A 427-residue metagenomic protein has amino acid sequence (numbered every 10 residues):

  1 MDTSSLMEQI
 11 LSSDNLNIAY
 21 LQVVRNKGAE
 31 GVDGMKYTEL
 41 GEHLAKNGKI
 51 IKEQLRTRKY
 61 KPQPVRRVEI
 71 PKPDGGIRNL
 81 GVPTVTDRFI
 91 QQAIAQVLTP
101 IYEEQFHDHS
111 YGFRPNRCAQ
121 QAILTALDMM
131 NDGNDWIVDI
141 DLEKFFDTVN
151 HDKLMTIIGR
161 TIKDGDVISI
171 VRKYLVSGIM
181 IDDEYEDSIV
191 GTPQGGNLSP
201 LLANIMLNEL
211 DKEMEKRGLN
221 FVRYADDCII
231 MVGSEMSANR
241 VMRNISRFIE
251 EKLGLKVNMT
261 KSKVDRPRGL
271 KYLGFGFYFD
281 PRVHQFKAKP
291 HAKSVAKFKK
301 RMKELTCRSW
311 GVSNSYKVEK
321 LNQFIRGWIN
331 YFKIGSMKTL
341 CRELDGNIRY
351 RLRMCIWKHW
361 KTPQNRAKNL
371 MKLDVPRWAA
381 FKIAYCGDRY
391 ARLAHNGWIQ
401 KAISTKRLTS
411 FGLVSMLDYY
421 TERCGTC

Functional and structural regions predicted by a protein language model:
M1-A45, K49: Non-catalytic, polymerase-adjacent accessory regions of viral genome-replication enzymes
E30, G34-D74: Phosphate/adenylate-binding "loop-and-lid" substructures adjacent to NTP/NAD/dNTP-binding pockets in NTP-dependent
Q54-E69, P73, D108-R117, Q121-K271: Conserved polymerase palm-domain catalytic core
P64-V68, P73, L175, S315-F332: Core structural elements
Q91-Q92, Q96-H109: Electropositive, glycine- and tryptophan-enriched low-complexity nucleic-acid-binding patches
V176, K252-K320, F324-R326: A conserved non-catalytic segment of reverse transcriptases and RNA-directed RNA polymerases corresponding to the late
K317-P363, A367, M371: Non-catalytic, peripheral interaction segments enriched in hydrophobic/basic residues
R351, I356, W360-C427: Extended C-terminal regions of large enzymes
